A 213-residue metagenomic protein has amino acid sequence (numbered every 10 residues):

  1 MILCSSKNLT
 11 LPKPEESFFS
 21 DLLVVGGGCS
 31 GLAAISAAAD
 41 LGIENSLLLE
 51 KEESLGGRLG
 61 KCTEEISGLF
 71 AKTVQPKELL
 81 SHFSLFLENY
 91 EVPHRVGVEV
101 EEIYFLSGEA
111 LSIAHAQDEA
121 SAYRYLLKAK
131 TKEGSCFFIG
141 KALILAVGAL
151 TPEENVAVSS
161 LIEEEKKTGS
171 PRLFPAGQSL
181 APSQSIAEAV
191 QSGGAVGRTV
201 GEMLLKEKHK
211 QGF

Functional and structural regions predicted by a protein language model:
M1-F213: Residues forming the flavin
